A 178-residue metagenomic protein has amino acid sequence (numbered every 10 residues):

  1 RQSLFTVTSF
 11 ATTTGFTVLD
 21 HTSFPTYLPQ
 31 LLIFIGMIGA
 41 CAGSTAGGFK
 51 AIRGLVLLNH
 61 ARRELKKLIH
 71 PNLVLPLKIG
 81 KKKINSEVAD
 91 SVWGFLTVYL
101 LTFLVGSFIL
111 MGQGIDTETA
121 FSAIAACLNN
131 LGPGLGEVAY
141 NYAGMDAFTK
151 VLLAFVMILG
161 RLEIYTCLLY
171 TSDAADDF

Functional and structural regions predicted by a protein language model:
R1-A46, F108, G112-G160: P-loop potassium selectivity filter motif centered on the GYG triad
S3, V7-A11, L55-I84, A125: Juxtamembrane inter-helical linkers in multi-pass membrane proteins
T8, L96, L100, L159-T166: Residue-level signal for the membrane-embedded core of alpha-helical transmembrane segments, especially mid-helix
F24, K78-L96: Membrane-water interface at loop-to-transmembrane-helix junctions
G36-L68: Long, well-ordered mid-to-C-terminal structural blocks that present hydrophobic/aromatic surfaces
F95-G112: Extended C-terminal subregions enriched in glycine
Y170-F178: Conserved small/polar residues in nucleotide/adenosyl-binding loops
